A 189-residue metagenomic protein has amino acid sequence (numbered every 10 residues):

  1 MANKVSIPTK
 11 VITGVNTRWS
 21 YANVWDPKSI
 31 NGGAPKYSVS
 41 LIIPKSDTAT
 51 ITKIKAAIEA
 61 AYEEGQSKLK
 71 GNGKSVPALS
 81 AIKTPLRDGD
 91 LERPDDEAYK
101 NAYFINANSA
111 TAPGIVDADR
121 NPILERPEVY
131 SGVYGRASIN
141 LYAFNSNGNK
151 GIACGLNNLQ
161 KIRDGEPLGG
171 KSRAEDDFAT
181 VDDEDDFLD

Functional and structural regions predicted by a protein language model:
M1-F104: OB-fold ssDNA-binding interfaces and closely related basic DNA-contact patches used across DNA replication/repair
S40-I42, N106-N108, Q160-I162: Residues in well-ordered beta-strands of folded domains
S67-G148: Structured, beta-strand-rich domain cores that present glycine/charged loop surfaces used to bind extended ligands
V116, N121-D189: Compact mixed alphabeta submodule
